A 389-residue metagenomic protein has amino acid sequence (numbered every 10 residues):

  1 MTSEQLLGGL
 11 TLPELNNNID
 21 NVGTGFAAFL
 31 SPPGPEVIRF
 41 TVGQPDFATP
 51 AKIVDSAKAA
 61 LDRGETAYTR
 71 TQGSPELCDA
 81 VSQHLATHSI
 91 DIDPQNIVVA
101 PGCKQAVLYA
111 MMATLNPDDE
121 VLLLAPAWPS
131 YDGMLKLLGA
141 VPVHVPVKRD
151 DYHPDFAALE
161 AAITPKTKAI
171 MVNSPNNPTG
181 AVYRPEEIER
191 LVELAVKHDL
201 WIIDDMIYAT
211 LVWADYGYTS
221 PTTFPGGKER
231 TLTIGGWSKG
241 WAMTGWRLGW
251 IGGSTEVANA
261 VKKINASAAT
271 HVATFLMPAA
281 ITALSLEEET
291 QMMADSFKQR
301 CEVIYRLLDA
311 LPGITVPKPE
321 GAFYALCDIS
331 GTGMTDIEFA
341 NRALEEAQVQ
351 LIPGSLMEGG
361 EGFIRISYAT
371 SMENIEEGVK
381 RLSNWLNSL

Functional and structural regions predicted by a protein language model:
M1-L15, P32-I38, Q44-A60, D91-L389: PLP-dependent class I/II
N21-F26: N-terminal signal-anchor/first transmembrane alpha helix
I38-F40, A67-R70: Short N-terminal amphipathic alpha-helices
G43, R63-G64, G73: Glycine-centered small-residue hotspots that permit tight backbone geometry or close packing
K58, D62-E65, A86: Generic short alpha-helical segment signal, independent of protein family or function, capturing local helix propensity
Y68-A100: Conserved N-terminal alpha-helix of the aminotransferase class I/II PLP-enzyme fold
